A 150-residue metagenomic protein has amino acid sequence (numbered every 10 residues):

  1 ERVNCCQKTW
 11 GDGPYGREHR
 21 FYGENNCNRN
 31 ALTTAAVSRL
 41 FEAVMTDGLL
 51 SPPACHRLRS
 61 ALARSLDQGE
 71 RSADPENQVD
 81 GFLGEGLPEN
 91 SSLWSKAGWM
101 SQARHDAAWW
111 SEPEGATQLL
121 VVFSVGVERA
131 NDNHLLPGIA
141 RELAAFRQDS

Functional and structural regions predicted by a protein language model:
E1-S150: Penicillin-recognizing serine hydrolase domain
